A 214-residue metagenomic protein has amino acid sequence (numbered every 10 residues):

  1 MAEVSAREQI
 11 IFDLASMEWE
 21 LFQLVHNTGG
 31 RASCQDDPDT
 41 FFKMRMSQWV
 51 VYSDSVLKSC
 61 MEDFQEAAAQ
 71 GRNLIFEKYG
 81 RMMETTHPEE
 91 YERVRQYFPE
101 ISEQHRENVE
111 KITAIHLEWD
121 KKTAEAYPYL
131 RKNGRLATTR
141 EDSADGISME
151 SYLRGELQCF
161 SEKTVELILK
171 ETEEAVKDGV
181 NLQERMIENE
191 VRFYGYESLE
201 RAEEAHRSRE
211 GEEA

Functional and structural regions predicted by a protein language model:
M1-A2, A214: Basic/polar N-terminal segments that are highly enriched at the extreme N-terminus, encompassing both cleavable
A2-D36, T86-E89, Q96-S143, V176 (+2 more regions): Polar/charged low-complexity regulatory segments
R7-E8, F42, D54-L57, H105-N108 (+4 more regions): Short amphipathic alpha-helical segments that mediate assembly, nucleic-acid/protein binding, or membrane association
T28-V51, K58-D63, L74-F76, E141 (+2 more regions): A cross-kingdom feature marking solvent-exposed beta-strand/loop segments within repeated, beta-rich binding/scaffold
W49-Q65, V109-T113, L157-F160, T164-T172: Short, structured motif recognition centered on aromatic/hydrophobic residues
V56-K58, E62-G80, T164, E173-E188: Extended intrinsically disordered, low-complexity coil regions enriched in Ser, Thr, Gly, Ala and often Pro
Y79-M82, T86-H87: Short, structured interface segments
K163-A214: Alpha-helical oligomerization segments
